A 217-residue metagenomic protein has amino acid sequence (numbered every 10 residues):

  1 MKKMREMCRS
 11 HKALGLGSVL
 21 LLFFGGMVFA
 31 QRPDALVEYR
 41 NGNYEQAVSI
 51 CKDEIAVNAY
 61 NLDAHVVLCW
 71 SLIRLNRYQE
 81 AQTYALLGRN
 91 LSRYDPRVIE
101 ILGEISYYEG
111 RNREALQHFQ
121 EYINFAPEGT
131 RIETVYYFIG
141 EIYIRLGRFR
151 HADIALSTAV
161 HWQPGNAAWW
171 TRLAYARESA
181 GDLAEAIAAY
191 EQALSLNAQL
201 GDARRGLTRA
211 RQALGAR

Functional and structural regions predicted by a protein language model:
Q31-N58, R74, E141: Alpha-helical segment of the N-proximal tetratricopeptide repeat
R40-N41, R74-L75, Y108-E109, E141 (+3 more regions): Register position in tetratricopeptide repeats
V57, L91, F125-E128, W162 (+1 more regions): Structural marker of alpha-solenoid helical repeat scaffolds
L62-D63, P96-R97, T130-E133, A167-A168 (+1 more regions): Helix-start (N-cap) detector for alpha-helical repeat units in TPR-like alpha-solenoids, especially tetratricopeptide
V67, I101, V135-F138, R172 (+1 more regions): Canonical tetratricopeptide repeat
